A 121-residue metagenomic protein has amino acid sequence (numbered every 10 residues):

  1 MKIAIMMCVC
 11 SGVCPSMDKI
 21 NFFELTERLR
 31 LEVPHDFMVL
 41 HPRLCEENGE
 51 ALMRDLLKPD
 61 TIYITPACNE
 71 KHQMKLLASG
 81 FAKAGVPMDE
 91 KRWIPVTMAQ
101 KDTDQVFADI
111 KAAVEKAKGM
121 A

Functional and structural regions predicted by a protein language model:
M1-A121: Iron-sulfur-associated redox domains of electron-transfer enzymes in respiratory and anaerobic energy metabolism
